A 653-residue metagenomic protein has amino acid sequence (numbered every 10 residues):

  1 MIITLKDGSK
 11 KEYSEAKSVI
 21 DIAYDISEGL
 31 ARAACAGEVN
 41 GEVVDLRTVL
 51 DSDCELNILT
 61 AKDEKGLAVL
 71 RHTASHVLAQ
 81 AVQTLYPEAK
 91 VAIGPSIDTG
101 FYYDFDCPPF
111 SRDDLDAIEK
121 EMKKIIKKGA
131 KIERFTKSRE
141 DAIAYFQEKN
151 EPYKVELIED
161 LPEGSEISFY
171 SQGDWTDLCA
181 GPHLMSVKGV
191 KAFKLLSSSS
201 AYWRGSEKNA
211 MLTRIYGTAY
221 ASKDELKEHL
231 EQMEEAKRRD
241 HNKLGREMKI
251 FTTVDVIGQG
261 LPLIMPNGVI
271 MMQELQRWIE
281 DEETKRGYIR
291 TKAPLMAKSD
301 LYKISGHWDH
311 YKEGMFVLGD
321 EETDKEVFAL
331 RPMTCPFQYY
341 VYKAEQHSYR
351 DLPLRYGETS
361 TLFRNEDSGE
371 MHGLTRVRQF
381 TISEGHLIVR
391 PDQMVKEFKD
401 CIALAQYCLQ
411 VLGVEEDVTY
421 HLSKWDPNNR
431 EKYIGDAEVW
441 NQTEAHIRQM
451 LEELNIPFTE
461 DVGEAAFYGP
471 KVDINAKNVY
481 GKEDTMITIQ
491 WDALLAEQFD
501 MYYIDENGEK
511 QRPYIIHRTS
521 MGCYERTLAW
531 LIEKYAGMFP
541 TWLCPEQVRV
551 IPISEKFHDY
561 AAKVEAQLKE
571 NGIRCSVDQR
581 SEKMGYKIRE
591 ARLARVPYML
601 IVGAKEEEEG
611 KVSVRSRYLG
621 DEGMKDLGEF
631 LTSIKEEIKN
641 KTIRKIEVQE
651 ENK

Functional and structural regions predicted by a protein language model:
M1-A92, I97-K653: NTP/phosphate- and nucleic-acid-binding module
